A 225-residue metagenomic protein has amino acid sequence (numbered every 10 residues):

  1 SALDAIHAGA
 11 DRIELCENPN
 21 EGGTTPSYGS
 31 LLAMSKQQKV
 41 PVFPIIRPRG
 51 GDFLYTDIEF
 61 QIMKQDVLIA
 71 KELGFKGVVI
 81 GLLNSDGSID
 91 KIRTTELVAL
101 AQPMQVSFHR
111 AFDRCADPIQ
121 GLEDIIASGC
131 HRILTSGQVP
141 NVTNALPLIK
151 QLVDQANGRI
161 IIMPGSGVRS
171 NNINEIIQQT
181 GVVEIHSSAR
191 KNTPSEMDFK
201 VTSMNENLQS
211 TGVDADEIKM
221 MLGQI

Functional and structural regions predicted by a protein language model:
S1-A8, L54-D66, D113-S128, L152-G158 (+2 more regions): Catalytic cores of alpha/beta
S1-S35, H186: Domain-start "cap" segments at the beginnings of catalytic or binding domains
A10-D11, Q38-V42, G74-K76, Q102-V106 (+3 more regions): Short, well-ordered coil/turn segments that N-cap beta-strands
R12-G23, I69, L73-S85, C130-T143 (+1 more regions): Glycine-rich phosphate-binding active-site loops on the catalytic face of alpha/beta enzymes
N18, I45-G51, L83-S85, A111-D113 (+3 more regions): Active-site beta-loop-alpha junctions enriched in small/polar residues
P19-V40, I58-Q61, L82-Q102, C115-G121 (+4 more regions): Active-site-adjacent beta->alpha loops and helix N-cap segments on the catalytic face of soluble alpha/beta enzymes
L32-K71: Structural motif corresponding to the early beta-alpha repeats
G50, A156-I225: C-terminal alpha-helical cap/extension of soluble enzyme domains
